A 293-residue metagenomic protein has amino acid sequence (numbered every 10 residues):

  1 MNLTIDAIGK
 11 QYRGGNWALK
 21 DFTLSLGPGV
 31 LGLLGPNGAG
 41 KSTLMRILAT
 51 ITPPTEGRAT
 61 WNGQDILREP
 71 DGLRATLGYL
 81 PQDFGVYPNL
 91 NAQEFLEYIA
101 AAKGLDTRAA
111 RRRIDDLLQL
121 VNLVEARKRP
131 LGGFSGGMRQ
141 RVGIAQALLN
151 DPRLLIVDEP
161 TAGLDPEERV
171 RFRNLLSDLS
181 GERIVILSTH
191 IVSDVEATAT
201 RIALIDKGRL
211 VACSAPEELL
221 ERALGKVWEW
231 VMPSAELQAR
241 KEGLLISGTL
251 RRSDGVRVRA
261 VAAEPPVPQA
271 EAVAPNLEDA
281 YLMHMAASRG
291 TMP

Functional and structural regions predicted by a protein language model:
L3, A18-L19, R74: Conserved structural motif at the start of ABC-family nucleotide-binding domains
P36-G40: Walker A (P-loop) phosphate-binding loop of ABC-type ATPase nucleotide-binding domains
A49: Helix-to-loop junction immediately C-terminal to a conserved catalytic motif
G57-R68, G72-L73: Conserved ABC transporter NBD signature motif
E97, A101, R108-A126: Conserved ABC ATPase "signature" region
L155-E159, L164: Catalytic Walker B motif of ABC-type/P-loop ATPase nucleotide-binding domains
R171-R259: ABC transporter nucleotide-binding domain
